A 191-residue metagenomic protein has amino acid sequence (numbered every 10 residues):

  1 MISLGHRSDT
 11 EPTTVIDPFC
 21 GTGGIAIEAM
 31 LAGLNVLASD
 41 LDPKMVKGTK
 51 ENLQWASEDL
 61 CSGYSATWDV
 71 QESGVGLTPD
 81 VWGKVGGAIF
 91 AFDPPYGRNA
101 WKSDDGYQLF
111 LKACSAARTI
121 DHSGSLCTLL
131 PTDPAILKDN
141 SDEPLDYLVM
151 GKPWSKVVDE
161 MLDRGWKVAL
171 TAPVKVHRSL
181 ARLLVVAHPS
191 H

Functional and structural regions predicted by a protein language model:
I2-H191: Class I S-adenosyl-L-methionine-dependent methyltransferase catalytic core
